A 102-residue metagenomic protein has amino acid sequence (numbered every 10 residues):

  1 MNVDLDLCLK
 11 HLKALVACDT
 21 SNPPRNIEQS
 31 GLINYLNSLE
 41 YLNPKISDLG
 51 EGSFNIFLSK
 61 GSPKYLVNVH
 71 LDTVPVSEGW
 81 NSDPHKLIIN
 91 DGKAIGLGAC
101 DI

Functional and structural regions predicted by a protein language model:
M1-P23: N-terminal hydrophobic or amphipathic helices/low-complexity stretches enriched in small/hydrophobic/Pro/Gly
M1-V3, F54, L71: Intrinsic-disorder/low-complexity regions
V3, I27, G31, C100: Conserved active-site and cofactor/substrate-binding residues in soluble primary-metabolism enzymes
V3-C8, P44-I46, S59, P75: Short, flexible coil/linker segments at or flanking structured domains
A17, P63, D72: Residue-level marker of positions within ordered structural domains that often coincide with functionally constrained
S21-P63, H85-I88: A non-catalytic alpha/beta surface segment that caps or lines the substrate-entry region of metallo-dependent hydrolase
L66-I102: Active-site metal-coordination/substrate-binding segment of hydrolases, especially metallo-dependent peptidases
